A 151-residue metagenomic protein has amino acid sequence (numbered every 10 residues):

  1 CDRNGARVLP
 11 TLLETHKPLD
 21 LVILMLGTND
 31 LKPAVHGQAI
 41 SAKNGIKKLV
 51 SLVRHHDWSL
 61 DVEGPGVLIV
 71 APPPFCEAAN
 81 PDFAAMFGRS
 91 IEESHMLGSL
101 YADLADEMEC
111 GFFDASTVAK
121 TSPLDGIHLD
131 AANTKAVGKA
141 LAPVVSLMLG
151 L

Functional and structural regions predicted by a protein language model:
R3-L151: Alpha-helical cap/lid subdomain in secreted, periplasmic, or secretory-pathway luminal O-acyl-processing enzymes
